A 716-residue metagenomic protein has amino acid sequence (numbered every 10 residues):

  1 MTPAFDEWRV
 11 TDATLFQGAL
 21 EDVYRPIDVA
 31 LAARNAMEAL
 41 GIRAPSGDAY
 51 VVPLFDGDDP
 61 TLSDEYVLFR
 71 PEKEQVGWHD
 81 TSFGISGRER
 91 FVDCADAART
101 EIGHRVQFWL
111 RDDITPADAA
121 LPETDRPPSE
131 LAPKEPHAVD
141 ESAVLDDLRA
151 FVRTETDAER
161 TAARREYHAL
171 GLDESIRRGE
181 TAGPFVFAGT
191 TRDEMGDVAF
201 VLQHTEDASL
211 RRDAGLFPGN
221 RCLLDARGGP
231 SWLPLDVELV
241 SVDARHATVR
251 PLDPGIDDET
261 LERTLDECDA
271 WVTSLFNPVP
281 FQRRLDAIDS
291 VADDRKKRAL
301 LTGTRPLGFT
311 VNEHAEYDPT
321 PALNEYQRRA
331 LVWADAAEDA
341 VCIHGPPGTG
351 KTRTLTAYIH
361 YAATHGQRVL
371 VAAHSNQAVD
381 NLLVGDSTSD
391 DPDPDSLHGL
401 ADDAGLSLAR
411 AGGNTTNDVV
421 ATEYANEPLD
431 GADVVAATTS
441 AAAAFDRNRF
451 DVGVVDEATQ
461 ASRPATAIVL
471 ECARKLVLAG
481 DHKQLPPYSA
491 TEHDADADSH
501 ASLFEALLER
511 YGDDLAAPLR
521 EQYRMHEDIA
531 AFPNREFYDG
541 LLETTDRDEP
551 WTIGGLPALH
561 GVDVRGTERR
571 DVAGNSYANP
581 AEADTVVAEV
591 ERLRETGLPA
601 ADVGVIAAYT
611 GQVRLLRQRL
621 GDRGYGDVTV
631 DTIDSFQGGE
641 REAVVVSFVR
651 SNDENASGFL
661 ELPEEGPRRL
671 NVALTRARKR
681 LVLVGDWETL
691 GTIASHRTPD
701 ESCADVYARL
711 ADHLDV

Functional and structural regions predicted by a protein language model:
M1-A19, V23-Y24, Y66-L68, V76-W78 (+19 more regions): Terminal disorder- and signal-encoded targeting elements
T2-G215: A helicase ATPase "motif cassette" and its flanking acidic/Ser/Thr-rich regulatory loops
M37, A162, A421-N426, R569-E582: Short, polar loop/linker segments at the starts of domains and inter-domain junctions
A97, D112-I114, D213-A322, R328 (+1 more regions): Pre-ATPase regulatory/linker segments immediately N-terminal to the P-loop/RecA-like helicase/translocase core
L224-A226, T438, S647: Residue-level recognition of conserved beta-strand edge/terminus positions
G308-V420, N426-V434, T438-E543: ASCE P-loop NTPase helicase motor core
H374-Q377, S440-V455, T459-V716: Conserved helicase motor core of SF1/SF2 NTP-dependent helicases
